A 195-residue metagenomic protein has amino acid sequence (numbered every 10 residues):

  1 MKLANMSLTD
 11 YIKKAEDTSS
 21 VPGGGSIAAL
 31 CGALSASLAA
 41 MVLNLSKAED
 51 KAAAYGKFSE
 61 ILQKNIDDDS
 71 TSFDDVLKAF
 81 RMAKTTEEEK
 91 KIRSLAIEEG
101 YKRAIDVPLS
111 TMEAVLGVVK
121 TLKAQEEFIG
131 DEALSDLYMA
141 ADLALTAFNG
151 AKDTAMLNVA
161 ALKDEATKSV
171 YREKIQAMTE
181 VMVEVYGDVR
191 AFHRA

Functional and structural regions predicted by a protein language model:
M1-A195: Conserved, well-structured ligand/cofactor-binding cores
